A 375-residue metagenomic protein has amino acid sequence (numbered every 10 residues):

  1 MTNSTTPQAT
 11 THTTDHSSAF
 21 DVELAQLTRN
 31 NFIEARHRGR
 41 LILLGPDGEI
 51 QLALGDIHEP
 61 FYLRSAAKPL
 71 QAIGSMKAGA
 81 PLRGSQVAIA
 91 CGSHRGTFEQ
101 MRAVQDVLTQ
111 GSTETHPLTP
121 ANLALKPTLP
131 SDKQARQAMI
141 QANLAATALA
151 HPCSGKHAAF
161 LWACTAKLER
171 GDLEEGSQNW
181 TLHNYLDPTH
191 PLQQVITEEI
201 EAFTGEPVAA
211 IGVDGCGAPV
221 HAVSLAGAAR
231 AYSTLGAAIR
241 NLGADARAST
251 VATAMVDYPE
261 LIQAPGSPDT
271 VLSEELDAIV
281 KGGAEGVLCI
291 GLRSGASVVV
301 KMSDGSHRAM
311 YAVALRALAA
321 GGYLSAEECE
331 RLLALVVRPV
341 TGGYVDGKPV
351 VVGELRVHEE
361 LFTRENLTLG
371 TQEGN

Functional and structural regions predicted by a protein language model:
T2-H58: Beta-lactamase-like hydrolase cores
N3, T13-S18, S85-V208: Active-site-adjacent helix/loop patches that line small-molecule binding or acyl-intermediate pockets
E34-H37, L52-L70, S85-A88: Short active-site loop at a secondary-structure junction that contains or immediately precedes the catalytic residue(s)
R36-L41, A158, T197, E285-L288: Short glycine-rich loop/turn motifs
L54-Y62, A90-H94, A142-H151, V213-P219 (+1 more regions): A short glycine/serine-rich beta->alpha loop
L63-A80, E99: Active-site SXXK
H190, I200, P207, D214-V256 (+2 more regions): Penicillin-binding protein/beta-lactamase superfamily catalytic region
L235-N375: Structured C-terminal helix/loop/strand segments within mature extracytoplasmic catalytic/sensor domains
